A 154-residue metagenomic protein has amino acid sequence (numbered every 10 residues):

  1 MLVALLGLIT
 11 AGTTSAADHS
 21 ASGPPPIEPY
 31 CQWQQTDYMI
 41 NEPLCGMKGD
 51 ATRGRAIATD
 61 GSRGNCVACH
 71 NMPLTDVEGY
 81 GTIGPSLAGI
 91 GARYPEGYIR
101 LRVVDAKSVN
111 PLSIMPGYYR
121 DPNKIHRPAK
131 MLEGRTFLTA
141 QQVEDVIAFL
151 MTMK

Functional and structural regions predicted by a protein language model:
M1-A11: Bacterial N-terminal signal peptides
T14-D18: Boundary at the C-terminal end of the N-terminal hydrophobic targeting segment
A21-G61: Electrostatic cytochrome c docking/interface patches
I40-L44, L87-G89, L132-T136: Second-shell loop/turn segments in exported
K48, I57, V67, N71-S108 (+1 more regions): Gly/Gly-Pro-rich "capping" loops immediately C-terminal to redox-active cysteine motifs in periplasmic/lumenal
D50, P95, L138-Q142: An acidic site on a long C-lobe helix of protein kinase domains
G61-N65, P73, Q142: Short pre-active-site segment immediately N-terminal to redox-active cysteine/selenocysteine motifs in thiol-based
R100-R102, P111, Y118-K154: C-terminal capping alpha-helices of c-type cytochrome domains
